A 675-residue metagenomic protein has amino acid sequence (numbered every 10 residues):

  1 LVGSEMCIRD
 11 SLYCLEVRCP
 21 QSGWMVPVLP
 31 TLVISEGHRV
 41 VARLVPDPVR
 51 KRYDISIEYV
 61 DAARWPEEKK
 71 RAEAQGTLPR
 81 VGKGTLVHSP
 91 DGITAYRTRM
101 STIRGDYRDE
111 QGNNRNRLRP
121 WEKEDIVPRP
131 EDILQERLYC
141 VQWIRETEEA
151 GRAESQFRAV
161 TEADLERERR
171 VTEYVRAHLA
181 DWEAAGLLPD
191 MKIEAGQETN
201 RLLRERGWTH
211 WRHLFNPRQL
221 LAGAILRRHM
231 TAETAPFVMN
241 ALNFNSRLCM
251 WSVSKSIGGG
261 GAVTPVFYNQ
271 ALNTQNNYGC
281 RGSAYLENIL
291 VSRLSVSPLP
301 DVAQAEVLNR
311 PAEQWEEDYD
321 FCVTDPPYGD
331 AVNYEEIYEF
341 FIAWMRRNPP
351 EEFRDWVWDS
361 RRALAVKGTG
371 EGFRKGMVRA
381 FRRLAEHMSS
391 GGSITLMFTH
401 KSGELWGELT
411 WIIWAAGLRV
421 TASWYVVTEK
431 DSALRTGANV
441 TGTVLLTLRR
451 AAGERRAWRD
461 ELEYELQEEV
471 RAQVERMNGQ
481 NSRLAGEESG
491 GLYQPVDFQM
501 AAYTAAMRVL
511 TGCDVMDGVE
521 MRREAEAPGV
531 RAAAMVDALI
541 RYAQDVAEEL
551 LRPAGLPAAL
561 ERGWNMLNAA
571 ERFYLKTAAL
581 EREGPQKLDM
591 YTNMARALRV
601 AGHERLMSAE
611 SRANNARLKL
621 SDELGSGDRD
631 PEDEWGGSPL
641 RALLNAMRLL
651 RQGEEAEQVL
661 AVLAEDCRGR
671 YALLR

Functional and structural regions predicted by a protein language model:
S4-D320, A331-V366, A380, E404-L405 (+5 more regions): Nucleic-acid modification enzymes, centered on SAM-dependent nucleic-acid methyltransferases
P327: Conserved SAM-binding loop
R374-S390, A415: A short glycine-rich, Lys/Arg-flanked "PGG" loop and its adjoining helix->strand segment in the class I
G392-F398: Conserved beta-strand signature within the Rossmann-like core of class I S-adenosyl-L-methionine
